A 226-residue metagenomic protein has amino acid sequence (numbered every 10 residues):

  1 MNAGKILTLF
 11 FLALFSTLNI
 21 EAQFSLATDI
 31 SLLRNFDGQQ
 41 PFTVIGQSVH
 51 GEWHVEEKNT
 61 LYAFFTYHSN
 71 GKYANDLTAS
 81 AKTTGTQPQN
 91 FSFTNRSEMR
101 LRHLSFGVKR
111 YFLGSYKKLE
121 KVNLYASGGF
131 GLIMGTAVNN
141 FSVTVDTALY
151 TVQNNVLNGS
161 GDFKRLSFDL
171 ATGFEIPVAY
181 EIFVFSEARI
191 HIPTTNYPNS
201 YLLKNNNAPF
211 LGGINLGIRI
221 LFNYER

Functional and structural regions predicted by a protein language model:
T8-T17: Bacterial N-terminal signal peptides
L18-A22: Sec/Tat signal peptide C-region and signal peptidase I cleavage site
F24, T43-Q47, E98-L104, V122 (+2 more regions): Residues that define the transmembrane beta-barrel architecture of outer-membrane proteins
S25-L32, A81-N90, D146-N154, T194-P198: Flexible, solvent-exposed coil segments and beta strand-coil junctions, predominantly the extracellular/periplasmic
S25-S31, F64-T66, S127-G131, E187-R189: Transmembrane beta-strands of outer-membrane beta-barrel proteins
L33-D37, Q89-S97, L113, N154-S160 (+1 more regions): Extracellular loop and loop/strand-boundary signature of outer-membrane beta-barrel proteins
W53-A148, N215-R226: Gram-negative (and chloroplast) outer-membrane scaffold detector with strong preference for beta-barrel transmembrane
G71-D76, K82, Q87, S92 (+2 more regions): Predominantly the C-terminal beta-signal and adjacent terminal strand-loop region of outer-membrane beta-barrel
